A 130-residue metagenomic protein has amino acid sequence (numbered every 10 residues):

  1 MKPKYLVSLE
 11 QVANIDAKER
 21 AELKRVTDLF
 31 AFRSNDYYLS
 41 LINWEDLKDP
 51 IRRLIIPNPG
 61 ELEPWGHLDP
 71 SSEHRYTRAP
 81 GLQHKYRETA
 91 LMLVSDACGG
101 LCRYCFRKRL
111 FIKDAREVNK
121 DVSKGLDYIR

Functional and structural regions predicted by a protein language model:
M1-K85: Flexible, acidic/Gly-rich N-terminal and inter-domain linker regions that tether and position cofactor-handling modules
I56, L68-L93, R103-R130: Conserved Radical SAM active-site core
A97-L101: Short pre-active-site segment immediately N-terminal to redox-active cysteine/selenocysteine motifs in thiol-based
